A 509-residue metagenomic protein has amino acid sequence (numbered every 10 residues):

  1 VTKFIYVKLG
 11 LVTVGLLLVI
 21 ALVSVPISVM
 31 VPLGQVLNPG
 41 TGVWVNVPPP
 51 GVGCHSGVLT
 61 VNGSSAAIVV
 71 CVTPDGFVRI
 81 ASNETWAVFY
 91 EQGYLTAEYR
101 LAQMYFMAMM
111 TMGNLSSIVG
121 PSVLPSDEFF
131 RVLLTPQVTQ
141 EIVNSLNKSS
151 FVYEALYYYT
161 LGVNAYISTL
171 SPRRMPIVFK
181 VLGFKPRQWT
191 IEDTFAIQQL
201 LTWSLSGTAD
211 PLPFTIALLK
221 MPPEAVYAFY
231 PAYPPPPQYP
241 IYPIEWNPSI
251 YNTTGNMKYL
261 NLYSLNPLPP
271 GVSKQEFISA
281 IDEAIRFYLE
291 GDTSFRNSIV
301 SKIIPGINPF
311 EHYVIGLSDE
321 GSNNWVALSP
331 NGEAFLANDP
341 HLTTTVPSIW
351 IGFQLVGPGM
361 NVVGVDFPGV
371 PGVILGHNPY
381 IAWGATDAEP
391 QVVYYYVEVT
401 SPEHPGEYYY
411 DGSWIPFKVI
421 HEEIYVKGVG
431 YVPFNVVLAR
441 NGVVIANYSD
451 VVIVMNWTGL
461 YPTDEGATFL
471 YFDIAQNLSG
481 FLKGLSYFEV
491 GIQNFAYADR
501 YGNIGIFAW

Functional and structural regions predicted by a protein language model:
V1-Y6: N-terminal Lys/Arg-rich, disordered targeting/topogenic segments
L9-G15, V19-A334, P340, T458: Substrate-recognition/specificity elements adjacent to catalytic centers across diverse enzyme folds
P50-Q103, Y242, P248-W509: Internal mixed beta-strand/loop scaffold within catalytic domains of large alpha/beta enzymes
